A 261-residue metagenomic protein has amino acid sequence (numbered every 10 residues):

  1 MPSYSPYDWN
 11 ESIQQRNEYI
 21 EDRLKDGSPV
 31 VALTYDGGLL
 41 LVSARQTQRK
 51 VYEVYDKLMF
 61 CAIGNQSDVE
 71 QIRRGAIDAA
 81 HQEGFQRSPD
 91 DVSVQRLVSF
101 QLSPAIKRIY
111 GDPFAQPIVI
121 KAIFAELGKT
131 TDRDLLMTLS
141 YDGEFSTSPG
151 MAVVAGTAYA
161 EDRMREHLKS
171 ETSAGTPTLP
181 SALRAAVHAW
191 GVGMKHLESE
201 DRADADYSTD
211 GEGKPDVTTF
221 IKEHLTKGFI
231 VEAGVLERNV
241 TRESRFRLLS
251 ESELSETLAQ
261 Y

Functional and structural regions predicted by a protein language model:
M1-Y261: Long, low-complexity N-terminal extensions
